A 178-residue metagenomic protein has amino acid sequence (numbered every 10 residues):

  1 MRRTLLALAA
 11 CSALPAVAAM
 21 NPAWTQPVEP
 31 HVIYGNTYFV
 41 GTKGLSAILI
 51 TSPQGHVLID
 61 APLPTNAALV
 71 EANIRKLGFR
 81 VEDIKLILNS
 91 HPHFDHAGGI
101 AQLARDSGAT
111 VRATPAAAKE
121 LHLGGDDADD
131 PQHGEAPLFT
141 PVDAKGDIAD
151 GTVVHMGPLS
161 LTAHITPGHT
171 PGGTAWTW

Functional and structural regions predicted by a protein language model:
T4-S12: Sec-dependent N-terminal signal peptides
A16-A19, T25: Boundary at the C-terminal end of the N-terminal hydrophobic targeting segment
A23-L77, V81, W176-W178: Conserved beta-strand hairpin/beta-sheet module of binuclear metal-dependent hydrolase folds, prominently
H31-I33, G41-T42, T51, A104-D106 (+3 more regions): Extracellular/periplasmic catalytic domains that process cell-envelope and extracellular macromolecules
T37, T65-A68, R75-V153: Active-site HxH/HxHxD metal-binding segment of metal-dependent hydrolases
G41-K43, P115, P167: Residues at the C-termini of beta-strands that transition into short coil/loop
H56, P62-T65, D143-K145, V153-M156 (+1 more regions): Metallo-beta-lactamase
